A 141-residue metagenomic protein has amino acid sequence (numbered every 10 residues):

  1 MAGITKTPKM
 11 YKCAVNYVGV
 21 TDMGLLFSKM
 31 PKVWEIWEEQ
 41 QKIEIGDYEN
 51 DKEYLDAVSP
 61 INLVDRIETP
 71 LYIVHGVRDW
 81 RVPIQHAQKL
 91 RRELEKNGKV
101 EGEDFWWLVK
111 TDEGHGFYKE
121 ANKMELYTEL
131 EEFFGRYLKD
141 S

Functional and structural regions predicted by a protein language model:
M1-S141: Active-site-proximal cap/loop segments of hydrolase catalytic domains
